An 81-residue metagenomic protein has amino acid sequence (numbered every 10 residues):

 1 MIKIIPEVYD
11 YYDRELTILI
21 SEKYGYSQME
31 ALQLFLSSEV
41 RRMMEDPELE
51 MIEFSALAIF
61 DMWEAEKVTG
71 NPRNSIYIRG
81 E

Functional and structural regions predicted by a protein language model:
M1-E81: C-terminal alpha-helical interaction appendages
